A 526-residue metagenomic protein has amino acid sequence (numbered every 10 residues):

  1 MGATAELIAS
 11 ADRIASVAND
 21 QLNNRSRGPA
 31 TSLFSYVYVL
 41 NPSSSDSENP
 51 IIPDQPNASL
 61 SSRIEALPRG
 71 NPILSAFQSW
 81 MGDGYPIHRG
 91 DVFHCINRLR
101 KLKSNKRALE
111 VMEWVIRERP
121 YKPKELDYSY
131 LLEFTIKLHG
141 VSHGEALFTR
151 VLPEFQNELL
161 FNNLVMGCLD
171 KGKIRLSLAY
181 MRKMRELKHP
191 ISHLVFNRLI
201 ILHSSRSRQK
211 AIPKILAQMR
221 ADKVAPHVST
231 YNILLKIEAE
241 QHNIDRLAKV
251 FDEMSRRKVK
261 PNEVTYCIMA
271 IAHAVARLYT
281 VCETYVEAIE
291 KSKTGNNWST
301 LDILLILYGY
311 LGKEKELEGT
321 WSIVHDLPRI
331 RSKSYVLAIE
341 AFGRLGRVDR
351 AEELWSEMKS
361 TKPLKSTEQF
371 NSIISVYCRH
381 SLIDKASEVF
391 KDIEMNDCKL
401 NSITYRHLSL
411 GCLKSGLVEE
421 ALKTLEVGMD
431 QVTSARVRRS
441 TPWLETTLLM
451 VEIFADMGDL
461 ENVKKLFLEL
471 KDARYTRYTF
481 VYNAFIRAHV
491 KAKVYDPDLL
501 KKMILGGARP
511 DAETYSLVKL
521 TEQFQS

Functional and structural regions predicted by a protein language model:
M1-V165, D170-A179, K183-L187, L194 (+8 more regions): N-terminal targeting peptides
P56-N57, H88, V92, A108 (+33 more regions): Pentatricopeptide repeat
G84, R119-P120, P153-F155, K188 (+17 more regions): Inter-helix linker motif
E118, R150, E154, K183 (+18 more regions): Residue position in alpha-helical solenoids
G144-V151, S177-M181, I212-L216, L247-F251 (+7 more regions): Alpha-helical repeat scaffolds
A276-L278, E287-S292, L301-K313, S322-H325 (+3 more regions): Acidic, glycine-rich loop-and-beta core segments that form the ion-binding/anion-interacting portion of active sites
D472-S526: C-terminal interaction modules of eukaryotic adaptor/scaffold proteins
